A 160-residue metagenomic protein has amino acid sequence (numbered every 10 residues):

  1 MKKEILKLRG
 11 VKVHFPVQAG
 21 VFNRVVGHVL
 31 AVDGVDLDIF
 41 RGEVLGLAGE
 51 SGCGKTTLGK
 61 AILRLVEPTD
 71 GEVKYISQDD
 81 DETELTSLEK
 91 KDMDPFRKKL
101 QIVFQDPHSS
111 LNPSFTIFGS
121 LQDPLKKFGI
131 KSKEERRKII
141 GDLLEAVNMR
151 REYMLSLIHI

Functional and structural regions predicted by a protein language model:
M1-H28: ABC-family P-loop ATPase nucleotide-binding domain
A48-G49: The feature captures the beta-strand-to-loop junction immediately N-terminal to the Walker
C53, I158-I160: Conserved small/polar residues in nucleotide/adenosyl-binding loops
L63: Helix-to-loop junction immediately C-terminal to a conserved catalytic motif
E72-P95, S132: ABC ATPase NBD Q-loop/coupling interface
D80-D81, E134-Y153: Conserved ABC ATPase "signature" region
D106, P113-K127: Q-loop/switch helix immediately C-terminal to the Walker
